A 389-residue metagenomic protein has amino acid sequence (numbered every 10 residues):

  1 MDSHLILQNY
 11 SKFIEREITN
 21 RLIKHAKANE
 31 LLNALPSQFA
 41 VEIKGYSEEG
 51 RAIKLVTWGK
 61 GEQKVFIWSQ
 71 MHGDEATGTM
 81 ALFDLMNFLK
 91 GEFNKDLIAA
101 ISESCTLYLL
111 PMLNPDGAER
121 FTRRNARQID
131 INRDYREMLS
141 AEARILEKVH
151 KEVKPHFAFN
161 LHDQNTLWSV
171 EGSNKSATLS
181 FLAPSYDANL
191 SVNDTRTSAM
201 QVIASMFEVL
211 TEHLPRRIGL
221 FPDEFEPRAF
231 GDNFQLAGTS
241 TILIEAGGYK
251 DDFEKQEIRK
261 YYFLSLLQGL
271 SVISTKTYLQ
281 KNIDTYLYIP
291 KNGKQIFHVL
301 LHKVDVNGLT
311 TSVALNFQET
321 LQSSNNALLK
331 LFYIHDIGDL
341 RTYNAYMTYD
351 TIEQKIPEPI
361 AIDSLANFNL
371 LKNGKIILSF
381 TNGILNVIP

Functional and structural regions predicted by a protein language model:
M1-N29, D84-C105, D134: N-terminal capping/interface segment
D2-A26, L182-P389: C-terminal accessory segments enriched in acidic
S37-G45, P215-F221: Short secondary-structure junctions
V41, L55, L109, A158 (+1 more regions): Conserved beta-strand scaffold positions in the cores of enzyme catalytic domains, especially in NTP/NDP-utilizing
Y46-G50, E224-F225: A short catalytic or substrate-binding loop motif that flags glycine-/basic-rich loops and adjacent residues that bind
K54-E62: Short beta-strand-to-loop junctions in surface cap/lid or active-site-entrance loops
L55, F66-W68, I131-N132, E245: Active-site-proximal beta-strand elements of phosphoester/diester hydrolases
E62-K64, M71, A76-R216, Q235: Active-site/substrate-binding loop(s) of hydrolase catalytic cores
